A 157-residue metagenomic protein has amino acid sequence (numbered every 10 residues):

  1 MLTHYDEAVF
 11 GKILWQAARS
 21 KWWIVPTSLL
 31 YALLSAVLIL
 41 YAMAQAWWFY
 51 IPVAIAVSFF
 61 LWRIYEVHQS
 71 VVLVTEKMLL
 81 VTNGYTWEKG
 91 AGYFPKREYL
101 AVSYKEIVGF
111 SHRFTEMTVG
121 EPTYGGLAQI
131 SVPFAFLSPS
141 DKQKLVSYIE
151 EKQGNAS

Functional and structural regions predicted by a protein language model:
M1-I13, V81-K89, Y93-F94, R113 (+3 more regions): A composition-biased, non-transmembrane "mature-region" signal
M1-Y41: N-terminal membrane-targeting/pre-transmembrane regions
V25-P26, I39-I55: Hydrophobic alpha-helical transmembrane segments
Y31-L34, F49-I64: Canonical hydrophobic alpha-helical transmembrane segment
A36-A44, R63-E66: Short hydrophobic alpha-helical membrane-anchoring segments
F60-A101: Conserved beta-hairpin
W87-L127: Acidic, Ser/Thr-rich low-complexity segments on the non-lumenal side of membrane proteins
T118-S157: A membrane-cytosol interface segment of integral membrane proteins
